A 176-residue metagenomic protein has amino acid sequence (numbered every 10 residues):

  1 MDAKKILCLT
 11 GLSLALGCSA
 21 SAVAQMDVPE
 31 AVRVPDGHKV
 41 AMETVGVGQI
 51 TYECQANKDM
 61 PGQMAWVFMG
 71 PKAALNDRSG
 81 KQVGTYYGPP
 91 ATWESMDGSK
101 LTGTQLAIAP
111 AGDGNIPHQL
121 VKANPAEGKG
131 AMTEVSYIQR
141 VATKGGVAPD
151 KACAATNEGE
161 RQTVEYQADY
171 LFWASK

Functional and structural regions predicted by a protein language model:
M1-T10: Bacterial N-terminal signal peptides that target proteins for export
T10-G17: Bacterial N-terminal signal peptides
A20-A24: Sec/Tat signal peptide C-region and signal peptidase I cleavage site
Q25-T51, K58-K176: Primary mode marks residue(s) on the alpha4-beta5-alpha5 output face of response regulator receiver
